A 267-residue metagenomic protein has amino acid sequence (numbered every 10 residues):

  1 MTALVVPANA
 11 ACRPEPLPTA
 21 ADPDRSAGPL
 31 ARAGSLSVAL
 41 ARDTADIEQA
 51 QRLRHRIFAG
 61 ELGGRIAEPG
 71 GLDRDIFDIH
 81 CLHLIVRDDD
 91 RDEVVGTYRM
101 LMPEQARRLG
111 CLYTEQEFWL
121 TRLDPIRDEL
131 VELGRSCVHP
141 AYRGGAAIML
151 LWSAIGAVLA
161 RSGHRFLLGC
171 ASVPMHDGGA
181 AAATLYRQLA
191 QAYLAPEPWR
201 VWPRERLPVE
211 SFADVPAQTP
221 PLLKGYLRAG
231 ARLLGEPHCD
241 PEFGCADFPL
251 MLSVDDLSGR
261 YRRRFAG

Functional and structural regions predicted by a protein language model:
M1-P23, R65: Acyl-donor-binding surface of acyltransferase catalytic domains
L4-P7, S26-V95, R99-M102: Short amphipathic alpha-helix that is part of the acyltransferase structural core
I66-P125, V131-V138, L252-V254: Conserved donor-binding loop and adjoining core beta-sheet/short helix segment in diverse acyl/aminoacyl transferases
D73, E236-P237: Generic recognition of flexible, low-complexity loop/linker segments
P103-A231, P237-H238, G244-D247: Acyl-donor binding region in acyl/amide transferases
F243-L257: C-terminal "cap" of GNAT-fold acetyltransferases
S258, R262-R263: Long, contiguous binding/interaction regions
